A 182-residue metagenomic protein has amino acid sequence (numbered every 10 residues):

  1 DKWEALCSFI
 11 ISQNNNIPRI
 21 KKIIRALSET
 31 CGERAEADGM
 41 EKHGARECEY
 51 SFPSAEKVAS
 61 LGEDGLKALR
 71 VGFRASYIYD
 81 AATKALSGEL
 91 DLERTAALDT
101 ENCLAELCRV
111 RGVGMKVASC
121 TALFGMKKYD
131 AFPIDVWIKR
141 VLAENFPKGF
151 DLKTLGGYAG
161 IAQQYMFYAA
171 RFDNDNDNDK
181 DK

Functional and structural regions predicted by a protein language model:
D1-K182: HhH-family (HhH-GPD) DNA N-glycosylase catalytic core used in base-excision repair
